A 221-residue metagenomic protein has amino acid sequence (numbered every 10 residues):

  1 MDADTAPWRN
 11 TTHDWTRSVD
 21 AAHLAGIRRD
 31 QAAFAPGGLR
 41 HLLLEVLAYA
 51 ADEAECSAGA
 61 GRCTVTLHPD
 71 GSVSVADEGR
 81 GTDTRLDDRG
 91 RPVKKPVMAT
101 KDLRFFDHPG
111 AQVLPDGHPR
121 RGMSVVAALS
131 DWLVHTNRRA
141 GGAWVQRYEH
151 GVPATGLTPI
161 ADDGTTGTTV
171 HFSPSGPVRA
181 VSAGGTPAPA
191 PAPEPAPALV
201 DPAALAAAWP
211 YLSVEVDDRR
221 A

Functional and structural regions predicted by a protein language model:
M1-A60, D87, A221: Bergerat-fold GHKL ATPase/HATPase_c domain
D4-R17, T82, G156-D162, T166: A broad "non-catalytic interaction surface" signal
H23-A33, G79-L157, D162, V178: Flexible ATP-lid and adjacent glycine-rich G1/G2 motifs of the Bergerat
A50, A54, A58, R104-H108 (+4 more regions): Conserved NTP-handling cores and scaffolds of large molecular machines
G59-L67: A conserved short beta-strand within the histidine kinase catalytic ATPase domain
L67-S74: Short beta-strand-loop-beta element adjacent to the nucleotide/active-site pocket used for signaling
S72, W132-V134, T169: Structural motif
T169-A221: Glycine/threonine-rich ATP-lid/beta-loop region of ATP-binding domains
